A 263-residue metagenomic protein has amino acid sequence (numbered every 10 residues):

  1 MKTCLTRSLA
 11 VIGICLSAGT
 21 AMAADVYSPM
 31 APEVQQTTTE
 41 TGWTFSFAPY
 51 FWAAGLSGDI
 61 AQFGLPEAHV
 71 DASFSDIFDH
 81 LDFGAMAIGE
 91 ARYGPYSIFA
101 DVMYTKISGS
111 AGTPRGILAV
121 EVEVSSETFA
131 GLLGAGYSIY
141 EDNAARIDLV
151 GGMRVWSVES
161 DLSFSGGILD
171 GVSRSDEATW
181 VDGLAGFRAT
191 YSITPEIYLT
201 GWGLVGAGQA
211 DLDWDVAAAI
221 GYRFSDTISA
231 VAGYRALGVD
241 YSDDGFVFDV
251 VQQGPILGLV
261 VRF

Functional and structural regions predicted by a protein language model:
M1-A10: Bacterial N-terminal signal peptides that target proteins for export
M22-Y104, G258, R262: Short glycine/proline- and aromatic-enriched beta-strand/turn motifs that initiate or cap beta-hairpins
F47-P49, A87-A91, L133-Y137, G151-M153 (+4 more regions): Residues on the lipid-exposed face of transmembrane beta-strands in outer-membrane beta-barrel proteins
L56-D82, V102-A130, W156-W180, G208 (+1 more regions): Extracellular/periplasm-exposed beta-strand and loop segments of Gram-negative cell-envelope proteins, dominated by
D79, N143, V181, L204-D215: Solvent-exposed loop/turn segments connecting transmembrane beta-strands in outer-membrane beta-barrel proteins
P95-A100, D142-A145, P195-L199, T227-A230: Repeated loop/turn-to-beta-strand initiation elements of outer-membrane beta-barrel proteins
I197-D211, A236-L237: Transmembrane beta-strand segments that form the barrel wall of outer-membrane beta-barrel proteins
L212-R262: Predominantly the C-terminal beta-signal and adjacent terminal strand-loop region of outer-membrane beta-barrel
